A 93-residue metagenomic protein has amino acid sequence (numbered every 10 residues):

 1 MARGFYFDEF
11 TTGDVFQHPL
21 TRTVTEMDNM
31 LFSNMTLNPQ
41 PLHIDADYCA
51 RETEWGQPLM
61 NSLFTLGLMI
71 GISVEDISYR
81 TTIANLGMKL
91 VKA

Functional and structural regions predicted by a protein language model:
A2-G87: Hot-dog-fold acyl-thioester-processing enzymes
K92-A93: Beta-rich strand-turn-strand
